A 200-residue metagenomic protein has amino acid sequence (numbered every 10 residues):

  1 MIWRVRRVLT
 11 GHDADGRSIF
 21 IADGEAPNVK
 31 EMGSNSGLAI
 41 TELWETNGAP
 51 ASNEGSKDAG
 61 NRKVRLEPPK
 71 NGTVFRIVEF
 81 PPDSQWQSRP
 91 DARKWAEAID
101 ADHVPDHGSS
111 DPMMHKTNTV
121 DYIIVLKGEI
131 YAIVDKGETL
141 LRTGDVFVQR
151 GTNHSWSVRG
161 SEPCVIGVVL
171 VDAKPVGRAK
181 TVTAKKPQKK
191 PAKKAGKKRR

Functional and structural regions predicted by a protein language model:
M1-A59: N-terminal leader/capping segments at the start of a protein or of a new domain
V8, H12-D13, R17-A22, P27-E31 (+2 more regions): Double-stranded beta-helix
N47-P69, D172-A184: Non-heme Fe(II)/2-oxoglutarate
N71-T73, P81, Y131, E138-R142 (+1 more regions): Ligand-binding loop in jelly-roll beta-barrel domains
R76-T117, G151-N153: Conserved short histidine dyad/triad with adjacent acidic residue
G108-T143: A short beta-strand-loop-beta hairpin characteristic of the jelly-roll/cupin
K189-R200: Long, low-complexity, intrinsically disordered segments
